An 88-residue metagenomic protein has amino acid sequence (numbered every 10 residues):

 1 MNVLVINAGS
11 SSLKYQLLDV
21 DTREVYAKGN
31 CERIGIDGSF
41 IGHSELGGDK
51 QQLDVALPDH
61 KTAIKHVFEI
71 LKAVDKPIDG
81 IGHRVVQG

Functional and structural regions predicted by a protein language model:
M1-L4: Extreme N-terminal starter segment of soluble prokaryotic enzymes
I6-S11: A short acidic Gly-Thr/Ser loop motif
S12-A56: Short glycine-rich, Thr/Ser-proximal phosphate-binding strand/loop in the N-terminal lobe of ATP-dependent enzymes
D49-K76: A structured beta-alpha segment of the ubiquitous adenosine-cofactor-binding alpha/beta core
L71-G88: Short beta-strand-loop/turn "lid" adjacent to the catalytic site in phosphate-handling enzymes
